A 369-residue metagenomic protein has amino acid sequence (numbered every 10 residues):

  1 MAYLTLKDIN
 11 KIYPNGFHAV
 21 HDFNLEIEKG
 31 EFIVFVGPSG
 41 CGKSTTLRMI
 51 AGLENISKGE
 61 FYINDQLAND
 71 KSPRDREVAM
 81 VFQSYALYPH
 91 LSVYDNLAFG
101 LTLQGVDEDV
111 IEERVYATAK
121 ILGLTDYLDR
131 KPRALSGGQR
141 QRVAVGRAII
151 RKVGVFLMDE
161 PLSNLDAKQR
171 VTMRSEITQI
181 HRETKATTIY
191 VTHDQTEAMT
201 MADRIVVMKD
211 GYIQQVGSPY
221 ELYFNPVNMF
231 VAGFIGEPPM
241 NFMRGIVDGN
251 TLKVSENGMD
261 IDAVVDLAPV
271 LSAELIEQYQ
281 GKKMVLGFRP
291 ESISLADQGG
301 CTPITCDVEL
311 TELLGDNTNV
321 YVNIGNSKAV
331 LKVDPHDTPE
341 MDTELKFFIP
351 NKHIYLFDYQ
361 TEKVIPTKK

Functional and structural regions predicted by a protein language model:
T5, E26, Y62, I246 (+1 more regions): ABC ATPase nucleotide-binding domain
V36-P38: The feature captures the beta-strand-to-loop junction immediately N-terminal to the Walker
A51: Helix-to-loop junction immediately C-terminal to a conserved catalytic motif
S57-E60, V110, D210, I354: Conserved coupling/switch loops of ABC nucleotide-binding domains, chiefly the family-specific signature
G59-L67: Conserved ABC transporter NBD signature motif
K71-F230, F234: ABC ATPase nucleotide-binding domains
G249-K369: Non-catalytic connector elements of ABC transporters
